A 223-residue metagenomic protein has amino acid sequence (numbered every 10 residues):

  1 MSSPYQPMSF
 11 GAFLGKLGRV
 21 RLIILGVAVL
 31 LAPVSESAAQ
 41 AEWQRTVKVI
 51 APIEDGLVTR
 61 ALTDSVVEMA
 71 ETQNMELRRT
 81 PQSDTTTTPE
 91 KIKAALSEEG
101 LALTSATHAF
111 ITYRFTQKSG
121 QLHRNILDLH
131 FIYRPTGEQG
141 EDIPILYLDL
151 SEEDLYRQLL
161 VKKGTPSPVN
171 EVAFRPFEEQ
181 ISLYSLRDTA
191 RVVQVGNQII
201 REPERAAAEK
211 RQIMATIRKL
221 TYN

Functional and structural regions predicted by a protein language model:
M1, R134-P135: Short regulatory "switch" loops immediately downstream of catalytic or recognition motifs within protein catalytic
M1-V20: N-terminal secretory signal peptides that target proteins for export/translocation
I23-A32: Bacterial N-terminal signal peptides
L31-Q40: Bacterial Sec-dependent signal peptides at the C-terminal "C-region" and cleavage site
A39-K118, T136, L150-N223: A domain-level signal for the mature, folded cores of soluble proteins
T104-H108, L122-D128, I143-I145: Extracytoplasmic
G120-R124, P135-P144, R157: Short, solvent-exposed secondary-structure capping/transition elements
H130-I132: Extended serine/threonine-enriched, polar tracts that run as long, contiguous segments within proteins
